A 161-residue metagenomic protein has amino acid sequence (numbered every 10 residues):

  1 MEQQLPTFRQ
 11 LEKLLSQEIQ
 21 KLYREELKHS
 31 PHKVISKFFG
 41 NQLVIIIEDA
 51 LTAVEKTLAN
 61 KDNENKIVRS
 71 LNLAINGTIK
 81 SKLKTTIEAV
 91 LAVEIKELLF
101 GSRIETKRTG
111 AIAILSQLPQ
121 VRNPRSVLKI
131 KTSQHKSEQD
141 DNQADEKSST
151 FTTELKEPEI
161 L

Functional and structural regions predicted by a protein language model:
M1-L161: Interaction-mediating elements
